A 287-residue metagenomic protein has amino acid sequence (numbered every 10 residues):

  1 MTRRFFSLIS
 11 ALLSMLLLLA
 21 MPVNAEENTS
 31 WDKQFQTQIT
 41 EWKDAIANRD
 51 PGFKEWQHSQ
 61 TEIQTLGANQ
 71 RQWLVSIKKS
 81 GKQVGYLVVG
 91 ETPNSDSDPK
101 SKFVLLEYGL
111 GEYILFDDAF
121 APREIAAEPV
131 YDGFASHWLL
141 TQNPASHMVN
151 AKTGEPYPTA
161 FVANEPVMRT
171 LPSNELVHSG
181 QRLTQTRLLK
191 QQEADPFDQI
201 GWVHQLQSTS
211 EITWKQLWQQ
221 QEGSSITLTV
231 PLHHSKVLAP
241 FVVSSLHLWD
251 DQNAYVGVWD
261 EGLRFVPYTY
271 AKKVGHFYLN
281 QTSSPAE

Functional and structural regions predicted by a protein language model:
M1-T2, V266: Extended intrinsically disordered terminal tails
T2-A25: Sec-dependent N-terminal signal peptides of Gram-positive bacterial secreted proteins and lipoproteins
P22-N24, K82, D96: Generic "edge-of-domain/loop-turn" microfeature
E26-L66, G109-A126, S173-T229: Short, non-transmembrane alpha-helical segments in secretory-pathway proteins
S30-Q38, W42, Q83-G90, E107-I114 (+2 more regions): Soluble extracytoplasmic regions of secretory-pathway and membrane proteins
P51-P93, Y131-H147, S245-L246, G257: Exposed beta-strand-loop-beta-strand "reactive/processing" segments of non-cytosolic proteins
L87-A135, V149-Q185, A254-E287: A short, surface-exposed interaction/processing loop segment used at functional sites
Q185-E287: A eukaryote-biased signal for long
